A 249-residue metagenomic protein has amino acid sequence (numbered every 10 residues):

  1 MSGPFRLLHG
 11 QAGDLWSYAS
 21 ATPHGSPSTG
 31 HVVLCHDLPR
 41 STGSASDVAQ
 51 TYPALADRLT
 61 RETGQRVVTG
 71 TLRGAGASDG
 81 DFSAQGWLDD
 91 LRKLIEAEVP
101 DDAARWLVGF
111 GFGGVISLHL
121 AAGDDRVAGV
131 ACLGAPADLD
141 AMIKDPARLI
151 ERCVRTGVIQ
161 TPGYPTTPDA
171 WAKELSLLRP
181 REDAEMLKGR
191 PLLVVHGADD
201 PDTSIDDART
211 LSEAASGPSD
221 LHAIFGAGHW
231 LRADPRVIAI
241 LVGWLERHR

Functional and structural regions predicted by a protein language model:
M1-S26: N-terminal cap/lid segment of alpha/beta-hydrolase-fold proteins
F5, L15, D124-T210, A214-A223 (+2 more regions): The alpha/beta-hydrolase serine catalytic core
H24-E62: Short, surface-exposed "cap/lid" segments of acyl-processing enzymes
T51, D81-P100: Alpha/beta-hydrolase active-site loop
G70-A84: Glycine-rich "HGGG/HGxG" loop immediately N-terminal to the catalytic nucleophile of the alpha/beta-hydrolase
L107-G109, L133: Short beta-strand immediately N-terminal to the catalytic nucleophile in serine-hydrolase-like folds
G109-S117: Gly/Ala-rich beta-loop-alpha elbow adjacent to hydrolase catalytic centers
